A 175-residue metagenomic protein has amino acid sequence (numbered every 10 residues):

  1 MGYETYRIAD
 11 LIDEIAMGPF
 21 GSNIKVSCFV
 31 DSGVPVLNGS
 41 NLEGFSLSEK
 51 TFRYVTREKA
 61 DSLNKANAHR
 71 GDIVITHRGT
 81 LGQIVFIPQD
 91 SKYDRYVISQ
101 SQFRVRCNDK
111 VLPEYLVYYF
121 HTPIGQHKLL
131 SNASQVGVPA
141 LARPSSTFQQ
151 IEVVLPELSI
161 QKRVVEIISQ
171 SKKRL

Functional and structural regions predicted by a protein language model:
M1-F20, Q150, V154-L175: Non-catalytic DNA-recognition/assembly elements of restriction-modification systems
A9-K25, S40-R70: Sequence-specific dsDNA recognition surfaces
I24-V26, V136-G137: Short, solvent-exposed loop/turn elements at beta->coil junctions and helix N-caps that rim active or binding pockets
K25-V34, S46-V55, K65-A68, F86-S99 (+1 more regions): Short, surface-exposed loop/turn microsegments at beta-strand edges and helix-strand junctions
N38-G39, A60-H121, G137: A short beta-sheet element
F45-L47, E114, K162-R163: Short helix/loop capping segments that flank catalytic or ligand/cofactor-binding pockets
R95-F103, S134-K162: A short glycine-rich beta-alpha junction/loop motif
G125-L129: Periplasmic-binding protein-like
